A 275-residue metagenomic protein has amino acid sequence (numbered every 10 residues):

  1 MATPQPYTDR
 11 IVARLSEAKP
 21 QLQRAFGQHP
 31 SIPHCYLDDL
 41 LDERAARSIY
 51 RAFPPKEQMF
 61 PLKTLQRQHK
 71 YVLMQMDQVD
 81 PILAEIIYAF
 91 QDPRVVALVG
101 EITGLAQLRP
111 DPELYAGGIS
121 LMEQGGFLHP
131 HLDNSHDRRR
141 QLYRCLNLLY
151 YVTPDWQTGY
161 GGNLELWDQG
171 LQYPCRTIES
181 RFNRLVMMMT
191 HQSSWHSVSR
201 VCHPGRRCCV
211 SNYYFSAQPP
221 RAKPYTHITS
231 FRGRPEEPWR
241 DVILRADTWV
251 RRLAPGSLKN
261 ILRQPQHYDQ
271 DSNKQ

Functional and structural regions predicted by a protein language model:
Y7, R14-E17, Q23-T103: Non-heme Fe(II)/2-oxoglutarate
L15, D42, A46, L83 (+8 more regions): A structural signal for well-ordered alpha-helical scaffolds and beta->alpha junctions
I32, G117, L146-L148, R184 (+1 more regions): Residue-level detector of short, conserved catalytic/binding motifs and their immediate flanks
H34, H131, H196: Histidine-centered active-site/metal-ligand motif
Y36, P61, R109-P112, G118 (+3 more regions): A structural signal for short, well-ordered beta-strand segments and their strand-loop junctions that often border
R44, F53-F60, R94, T103-Q107 (+6 more regions): A generic secondary-structure signal for well-formed alpha-helical elements
R51-P54, Q78, I87-R144, Y150 (+2 more regions): Non-heme Fe(II) oxygenase catalytic core, chiefly the N-lobe of the double-stranded beta-helix
H136-R144, T153-Q275: Catalytic core of Fe(II)/2-oxoglutarate
